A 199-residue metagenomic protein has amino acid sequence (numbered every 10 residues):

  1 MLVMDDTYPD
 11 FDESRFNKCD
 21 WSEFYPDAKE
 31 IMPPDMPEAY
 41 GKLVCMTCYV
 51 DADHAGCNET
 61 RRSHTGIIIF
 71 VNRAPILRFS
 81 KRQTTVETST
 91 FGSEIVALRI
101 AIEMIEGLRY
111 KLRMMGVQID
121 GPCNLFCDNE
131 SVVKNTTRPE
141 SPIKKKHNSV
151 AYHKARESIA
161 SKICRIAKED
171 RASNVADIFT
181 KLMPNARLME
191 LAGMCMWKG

Functional and structural regions predicted by a protein language model:
M1-G199: Divalent metal-binding acidic/histidine catalytic loops
